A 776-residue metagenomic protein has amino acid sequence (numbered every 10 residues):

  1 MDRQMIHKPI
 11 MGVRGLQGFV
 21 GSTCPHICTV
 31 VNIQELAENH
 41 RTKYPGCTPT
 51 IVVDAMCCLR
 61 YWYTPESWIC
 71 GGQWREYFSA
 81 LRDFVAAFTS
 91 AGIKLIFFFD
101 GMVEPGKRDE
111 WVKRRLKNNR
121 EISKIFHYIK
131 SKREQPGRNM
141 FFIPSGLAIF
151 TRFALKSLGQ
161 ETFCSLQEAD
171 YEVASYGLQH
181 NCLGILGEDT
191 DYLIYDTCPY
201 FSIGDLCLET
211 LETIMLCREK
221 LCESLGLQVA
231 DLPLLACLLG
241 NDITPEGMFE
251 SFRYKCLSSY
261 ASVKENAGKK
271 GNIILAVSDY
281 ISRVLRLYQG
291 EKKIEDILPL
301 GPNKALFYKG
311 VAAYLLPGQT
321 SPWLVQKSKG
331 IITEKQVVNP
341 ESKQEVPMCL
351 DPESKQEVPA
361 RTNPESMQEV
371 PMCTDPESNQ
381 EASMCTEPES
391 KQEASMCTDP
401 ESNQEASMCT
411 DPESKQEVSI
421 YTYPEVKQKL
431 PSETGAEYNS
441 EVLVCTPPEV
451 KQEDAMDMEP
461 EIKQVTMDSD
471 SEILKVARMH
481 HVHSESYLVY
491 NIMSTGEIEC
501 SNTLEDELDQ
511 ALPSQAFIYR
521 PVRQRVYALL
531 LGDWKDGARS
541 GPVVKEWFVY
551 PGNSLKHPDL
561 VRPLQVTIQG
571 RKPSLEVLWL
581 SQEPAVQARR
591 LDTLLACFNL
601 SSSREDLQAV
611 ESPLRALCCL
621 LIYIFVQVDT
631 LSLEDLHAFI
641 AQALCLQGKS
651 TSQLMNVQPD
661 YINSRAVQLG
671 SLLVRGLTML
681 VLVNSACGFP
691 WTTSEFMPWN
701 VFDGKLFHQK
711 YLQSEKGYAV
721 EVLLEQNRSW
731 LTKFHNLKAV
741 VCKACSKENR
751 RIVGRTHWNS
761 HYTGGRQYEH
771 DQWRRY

Functional and structural regions predicted by a protein language model:
D2-P136, F150-A154, D205-E353, Y421-Y423 (+1 more regions): Charged, low-complexity intrinsically disordered segments
V85, R152, D170-G177: Short amphipathic alpha-helical segments and helix-helix/interface helices
K94-L95, T162, L183: Hydrophobic anchor at the start of a short beta-strand that flanks the dinucleotide cofactor-binding loop
F99-G101, Q160-E172: Acidic carboxylate-rich catalytic motifs and surrounding loops in phosphoryl-/glycosyl-chemistry enzymes
P105-K107, D170-S175, L193-D196: Short, well-ordered, mixed-charge alpha-helical segments that flank or form enzyme active sites
F141-L155, T162, L166-E168: Active-site-proximal segments of catalytic enzyme domains that coordinate small-molecule cofactors or metal ions
Y176-I203: Acidic, metal-binding active-site segment of PIN/NYN-like and related structure-specific nucleases
E341, E345-V346, D351-E353, E357-V358 (+13 more regions): Acidic, glycine-centered low-complexity repeats within long intrinsically disordered regions
